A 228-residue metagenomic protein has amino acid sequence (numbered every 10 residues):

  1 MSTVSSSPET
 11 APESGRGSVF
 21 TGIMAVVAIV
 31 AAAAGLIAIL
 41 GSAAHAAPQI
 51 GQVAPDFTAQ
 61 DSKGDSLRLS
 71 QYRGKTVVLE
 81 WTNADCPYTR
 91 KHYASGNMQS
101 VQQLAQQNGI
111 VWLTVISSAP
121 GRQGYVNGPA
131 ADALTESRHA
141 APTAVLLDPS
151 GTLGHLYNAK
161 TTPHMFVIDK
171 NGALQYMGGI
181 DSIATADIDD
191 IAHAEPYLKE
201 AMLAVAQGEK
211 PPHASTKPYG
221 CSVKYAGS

Functional and structural regions predicted by a protein language model:
M1-G22: N-terminal secretory signal peptides that target proteins for export/translocation
G15, I23-I39: Bacterial N-terminal signal peptides
L36-D56: N-proximal helix/coil linker or "cap" segments that precede and/or mark the start of modular domains
F57-V77: A short beta-strand-turn-helix
S70-K91, M202: Short active-site neighborhood of thiol/selenol oxidoreductases, capturing the structured segment around
R90-R138, P149-L156: Structural microenvironment flanking redox-active thiols in thiol-disulfide oxidoreductases
D132-D169, L174-Q175: Short, internal strand/loop/helix patches that form the active-site neighborhood or redox-interaction surface
V167-S228: Thiol-/selenol-based redox modules, centered on thioredoxin-like and closely related oxidoreductase domains
